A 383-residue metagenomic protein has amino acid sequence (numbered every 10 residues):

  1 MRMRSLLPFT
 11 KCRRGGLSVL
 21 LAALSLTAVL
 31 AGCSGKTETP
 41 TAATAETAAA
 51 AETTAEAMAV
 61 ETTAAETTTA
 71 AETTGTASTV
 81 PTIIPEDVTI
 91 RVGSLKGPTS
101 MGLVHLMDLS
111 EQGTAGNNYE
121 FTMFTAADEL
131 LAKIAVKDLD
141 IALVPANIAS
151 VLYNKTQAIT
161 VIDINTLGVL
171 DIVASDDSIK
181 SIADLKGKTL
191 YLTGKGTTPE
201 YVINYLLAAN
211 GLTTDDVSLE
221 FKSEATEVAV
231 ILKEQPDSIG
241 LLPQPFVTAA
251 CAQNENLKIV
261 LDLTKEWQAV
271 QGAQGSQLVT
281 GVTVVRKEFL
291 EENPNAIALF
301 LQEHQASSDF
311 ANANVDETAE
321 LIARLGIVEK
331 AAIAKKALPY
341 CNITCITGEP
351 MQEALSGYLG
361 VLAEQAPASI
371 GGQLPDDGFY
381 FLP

Functional and structural regions predicted by a protein language model:
M3-L20: Bacterial N-terminal signal peptides that target proteins for export
V29-G32: C-terminal motif of bacterial Sec signal peptides marking the signal peptidase cleavage site
S34-T37: Bacterial signal peptide processing site
A77-L212, S218-F221, S238, Q244 (+1 more regions): Short, glycine-/small- and polar/acidic-enriched structural segments that line small-molecule recognition paths
H105-M107, L170-S181, Q274-A296, T344-T347: A bilobed periplasmic-binding-protein/Venus flytrap-type ligand-binding module shared by bacterial periplasmic
A146-I148, E227-L321: Pocket-lining segment of extracytoplasmic ligand-binding domains
L290-Q365: Secondary-structure end/capping motifs
S356-P383: Conserved C-terminal helix/tail region of periplasmic/extracytoplasmic solute-binding proteins
